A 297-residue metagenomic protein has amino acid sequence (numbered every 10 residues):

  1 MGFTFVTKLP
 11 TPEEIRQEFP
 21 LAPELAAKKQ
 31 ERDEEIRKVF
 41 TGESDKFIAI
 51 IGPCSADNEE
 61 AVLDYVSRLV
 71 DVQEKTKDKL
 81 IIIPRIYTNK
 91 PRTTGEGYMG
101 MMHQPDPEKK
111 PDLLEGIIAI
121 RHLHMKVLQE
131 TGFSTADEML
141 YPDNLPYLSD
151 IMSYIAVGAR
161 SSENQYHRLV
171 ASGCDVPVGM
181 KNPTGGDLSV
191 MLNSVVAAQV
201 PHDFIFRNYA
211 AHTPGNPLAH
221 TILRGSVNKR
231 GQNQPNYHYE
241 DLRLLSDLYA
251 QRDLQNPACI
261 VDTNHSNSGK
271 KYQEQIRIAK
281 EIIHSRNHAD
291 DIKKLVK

Functional and structural regions predicted by a protein language model:
M1-E43: N- or domain-start disorder-to-order transition segments that initiate the globular core
T7, V66, K79-L244, H265-E281: Active-site-facing alpha/beta catalytic cores
L25-G42, V72-I83, N89, I120: N-terminal beta-rich core of secreted/periplasmic extracellular enzymes
F40-E43, V70-K77, M125-E130, T213 (+2 more regions): Acidic (Asp/Glu)-rich catalytic clusters
S44-I50: Short, contiguous, helix-prone interaction/anchoring segments in small proteins
G52, V261: Conserved, mostly hydrophobic/aromatic
P53-E60: Short, glycine-rich nucleotide/cofactor-binding loops
V62-V70, K270-K297: A short alpha/beta connector and helix-capping loop motif
